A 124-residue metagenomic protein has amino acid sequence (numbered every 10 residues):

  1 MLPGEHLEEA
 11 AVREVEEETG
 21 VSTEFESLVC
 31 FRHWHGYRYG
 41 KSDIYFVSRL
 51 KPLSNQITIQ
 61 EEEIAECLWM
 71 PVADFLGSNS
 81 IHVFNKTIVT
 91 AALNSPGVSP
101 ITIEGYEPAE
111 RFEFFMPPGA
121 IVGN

Functional and structural regions predicted by a protein language model:
M1-L28, S48: The catalytic Nudix box helix
P3, E61-N124: Nudix hydrolase/Nudix homology domain
P3, E9, F31-H33, I59 (+1 more regions): Generic structural "secondary-structure junction" signal
V21, G40-K41, Q60-E63: Extracytoplasmic/secreted proteins and extracellular or luminal domains
E26, I57-I59: Acidic/polar loop patches that form or flank catalytic/metal-binding clefts of enzymes that bind anionic ligands
L28-C30, W69: Hydrophobic/anchoring residues in structured secondary elements
H33-I57, V72, I88-P96: Active-site-adjacent beta-strand/loop module that shapes the phosphate/pyrophosphate-binding cleft
